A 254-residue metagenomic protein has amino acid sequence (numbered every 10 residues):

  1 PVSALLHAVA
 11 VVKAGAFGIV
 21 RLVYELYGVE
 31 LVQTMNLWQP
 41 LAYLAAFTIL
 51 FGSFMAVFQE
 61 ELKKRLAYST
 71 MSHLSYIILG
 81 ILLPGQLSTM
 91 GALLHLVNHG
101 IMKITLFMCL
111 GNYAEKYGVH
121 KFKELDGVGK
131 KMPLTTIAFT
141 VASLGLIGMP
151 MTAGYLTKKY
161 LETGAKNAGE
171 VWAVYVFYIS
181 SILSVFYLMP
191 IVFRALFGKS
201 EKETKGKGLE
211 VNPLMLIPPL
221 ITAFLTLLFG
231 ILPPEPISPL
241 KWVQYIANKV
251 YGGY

Functional and structural regions predicted by a protein language model:
P1-F193: Hydrophobic transmembrane alpha-helices and their helix-loop junctions in integral membrane proteins
M132-T135, V185-Y254: Cytoplasmic/organellar membrane-interface segments at the starts of transmembrane helices in multi-pass inner-membrane
